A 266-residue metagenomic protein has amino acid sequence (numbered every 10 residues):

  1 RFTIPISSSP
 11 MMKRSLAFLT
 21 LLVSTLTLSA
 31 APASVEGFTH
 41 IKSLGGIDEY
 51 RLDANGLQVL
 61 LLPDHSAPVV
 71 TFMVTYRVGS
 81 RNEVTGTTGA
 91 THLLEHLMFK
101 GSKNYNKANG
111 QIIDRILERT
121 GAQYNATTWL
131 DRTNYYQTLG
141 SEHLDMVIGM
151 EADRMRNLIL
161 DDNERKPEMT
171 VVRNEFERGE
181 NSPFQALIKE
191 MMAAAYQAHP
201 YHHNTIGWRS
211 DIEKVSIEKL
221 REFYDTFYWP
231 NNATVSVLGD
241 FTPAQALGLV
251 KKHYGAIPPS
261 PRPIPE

Functional and structural regions predicted by a protein language model:
A17-T27: Bacterial N-terminal signal peptides
P32-E36, Q197, T205, T234-E266: An aromatic/glycine/proline-enriched structural segment found at the starts of mature extracellular/organellar domains
E36-T75: Mature N-terminal segment immediately following signal peptide/propeptide cleavage in secreted/periplasmic
G56, V74, H92-L94, Y135 (+6 more regions): Buried hydrophobic packing residues in well-ordered domains
T71-T138, N181, H202-I206: M16/MPP (pitrilysin/insulinase) zinc-metallopeptidase core fold and M16-derived inactive scaffolds
G101-N104, T138-M169: M16/insulysin-pitrilysin zinc metalloprotease superfamily fold
S102, V147, R154-M155, N163 (+2 more regions): Scaffold signal of the M16-like zinc-metallopeptidase fold and its non-catalytic homologs
I159-E177, T242, P261-E266: Acidic/histidine-enriched alpha-helical segments
